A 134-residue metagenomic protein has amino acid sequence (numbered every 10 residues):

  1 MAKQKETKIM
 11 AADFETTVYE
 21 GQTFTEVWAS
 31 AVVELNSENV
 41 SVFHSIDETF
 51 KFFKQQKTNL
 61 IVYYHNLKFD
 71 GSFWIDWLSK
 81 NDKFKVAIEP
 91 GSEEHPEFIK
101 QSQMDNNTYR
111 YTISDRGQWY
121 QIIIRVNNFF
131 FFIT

Functional and structural regions predicted by a protein language model:
M1-T134: Metal-dependent nucleotidyl/phosphoryl-transfer cores and adjacent nucleic-acid-binding surfaces
